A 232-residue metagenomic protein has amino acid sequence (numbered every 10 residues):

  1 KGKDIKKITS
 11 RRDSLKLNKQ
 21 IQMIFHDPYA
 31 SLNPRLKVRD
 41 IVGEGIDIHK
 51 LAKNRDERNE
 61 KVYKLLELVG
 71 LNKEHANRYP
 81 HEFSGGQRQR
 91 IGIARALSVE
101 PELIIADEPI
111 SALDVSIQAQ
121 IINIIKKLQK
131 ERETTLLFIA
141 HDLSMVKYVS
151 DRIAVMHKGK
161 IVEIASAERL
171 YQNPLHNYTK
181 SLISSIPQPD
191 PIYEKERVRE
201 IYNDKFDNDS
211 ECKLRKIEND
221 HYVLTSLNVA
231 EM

Functional and structural regions predicted by a protein language model:
D4, D56-E74: Conserved ABC ATPase "signature" region
D4-Q22, I48, L170-P174: ABC ATPase NBD coupling module
S14, S166-M232: Charged, flexible cofactor/metal-binding loops and thiol motifs
Y79-F83, Q87: Conserved ABC ATPase signature
S98-E102: A short, proline-enriched helix->beta-strand linker immediately N-terminal to the Walker B motif in ABC-type P-loop
V146-Y148: A short, surface-exposed alpha-helical micro-motif characterized by mixed small hydrophobic and charged/polar residues
